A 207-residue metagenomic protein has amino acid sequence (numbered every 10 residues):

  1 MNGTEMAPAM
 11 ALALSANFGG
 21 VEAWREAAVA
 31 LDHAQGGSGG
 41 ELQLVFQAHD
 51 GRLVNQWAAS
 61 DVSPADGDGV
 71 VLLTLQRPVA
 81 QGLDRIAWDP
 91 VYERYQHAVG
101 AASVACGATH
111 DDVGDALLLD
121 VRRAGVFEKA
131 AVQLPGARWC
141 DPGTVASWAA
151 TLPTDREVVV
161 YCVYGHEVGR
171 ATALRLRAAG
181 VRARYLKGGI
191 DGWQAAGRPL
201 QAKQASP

Functional and structural regions predicted by a protein language model:
M1-A101: Feature for soluble, non-membrane regions of globular proteins
A98-L117, V121-V159, Y164-P207: Rhodanese-like catalytic fold shared by cysteine-dependent sulfurtransferases and DSP/PTP-type phosphatases
